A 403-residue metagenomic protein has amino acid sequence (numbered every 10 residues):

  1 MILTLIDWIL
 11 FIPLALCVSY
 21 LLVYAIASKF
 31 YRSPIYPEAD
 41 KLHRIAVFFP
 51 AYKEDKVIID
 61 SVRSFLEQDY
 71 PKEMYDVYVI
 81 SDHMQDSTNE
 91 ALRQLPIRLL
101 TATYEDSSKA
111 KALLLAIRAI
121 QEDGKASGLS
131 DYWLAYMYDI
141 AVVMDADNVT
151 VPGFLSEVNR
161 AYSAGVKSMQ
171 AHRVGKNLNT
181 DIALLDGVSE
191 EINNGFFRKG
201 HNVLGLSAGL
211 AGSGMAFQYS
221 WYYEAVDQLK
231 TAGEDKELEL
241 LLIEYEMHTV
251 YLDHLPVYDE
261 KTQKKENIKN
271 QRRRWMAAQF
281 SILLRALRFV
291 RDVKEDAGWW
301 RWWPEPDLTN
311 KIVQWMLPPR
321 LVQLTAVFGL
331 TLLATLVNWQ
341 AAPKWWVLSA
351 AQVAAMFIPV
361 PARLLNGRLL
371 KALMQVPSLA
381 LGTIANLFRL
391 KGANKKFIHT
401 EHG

Functional and structural regions predicted by a protein language model:
M1-R63: N-proximal low-complexity "stem/linker" segments adjacent to membrane-targeting elements
I26-F30, I35-D40, Q314-N394: Membrane-embedded multi-pass helical conduit in multi-pass membrane proteins, especially envelope-biosynthetic
H43-A46, D76, E237: Cell-envelope/extracellular polymer assembly enzymes that use nucleotide-activated donors
I59, Q85-R93, G153: Acidic helix N-cap motif at the loop->helix transition within catalytic regions of sugar-transfer enzymes
R63-M74: Short, acidic, metal-binding catalytic loop of nucleotide-sugar glycosyltransferases
Y78-N89, T103-D106, V149: A conserved acidic beta->alpha catalytic loop
T101, D106-A135, D139, P152-T231 (+3 more regions): Long helical/loop segments within the catalytic core of UDP-sugar-dependent glycosyltransferases, especially the large
A232-L238: Acidic donor-binding loop at a coil-to-helix junction in glycosyltransferase catalytic cores that engages
